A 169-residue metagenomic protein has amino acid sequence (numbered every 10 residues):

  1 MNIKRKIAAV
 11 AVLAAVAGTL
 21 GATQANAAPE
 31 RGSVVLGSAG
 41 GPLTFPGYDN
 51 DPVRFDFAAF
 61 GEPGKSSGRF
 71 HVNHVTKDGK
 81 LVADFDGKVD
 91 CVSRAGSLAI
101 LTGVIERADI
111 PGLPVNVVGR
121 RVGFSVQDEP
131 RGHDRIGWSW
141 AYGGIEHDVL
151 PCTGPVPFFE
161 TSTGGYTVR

Functional and structural regions predicted by a protein language model:
M1-A27: Secretory targeting and sorting signals
A22-V34, A59-G64: Short, surface-exposed loop and linker segments with low hydrophobicity and enrichment for Pro/Ser/Thr
E30-D51, G103: Tryptophan-anchored aromatic micro-motifs
G40-F45, V75-T76, D128-P130: Short, flexible beta-strand-to-coil junctions
Y48-R121: Predominantly extracellular/secreted and cell-surface proteins with exposed, flexible low-complexity segments
L98-T161: Extracytosolic low-complexity repeat regions of secreted or lipid-anchored proteins
T163-R169: A hydrophobic membrane-anchoring alpha-helix module
